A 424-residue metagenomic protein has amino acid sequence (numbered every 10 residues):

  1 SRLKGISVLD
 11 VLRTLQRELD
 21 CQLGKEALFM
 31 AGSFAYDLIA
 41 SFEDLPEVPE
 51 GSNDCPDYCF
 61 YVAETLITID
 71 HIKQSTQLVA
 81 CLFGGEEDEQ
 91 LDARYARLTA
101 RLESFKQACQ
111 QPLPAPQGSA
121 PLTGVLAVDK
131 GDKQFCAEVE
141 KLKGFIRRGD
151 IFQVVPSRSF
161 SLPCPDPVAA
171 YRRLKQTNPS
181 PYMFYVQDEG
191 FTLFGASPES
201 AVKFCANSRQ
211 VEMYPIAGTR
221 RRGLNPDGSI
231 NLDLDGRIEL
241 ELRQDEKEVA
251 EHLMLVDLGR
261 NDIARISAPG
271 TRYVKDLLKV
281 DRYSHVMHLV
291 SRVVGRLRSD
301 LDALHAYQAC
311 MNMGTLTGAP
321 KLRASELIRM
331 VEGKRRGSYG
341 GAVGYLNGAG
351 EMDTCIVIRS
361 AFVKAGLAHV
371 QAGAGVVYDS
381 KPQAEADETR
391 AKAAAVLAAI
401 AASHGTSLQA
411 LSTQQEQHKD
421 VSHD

Functional and structural regions predicted by a protein language model:
S1-D424: Extended alpha-helical targeting/anchoring segments, especially N-terminal organellar/secretory targeting helices
